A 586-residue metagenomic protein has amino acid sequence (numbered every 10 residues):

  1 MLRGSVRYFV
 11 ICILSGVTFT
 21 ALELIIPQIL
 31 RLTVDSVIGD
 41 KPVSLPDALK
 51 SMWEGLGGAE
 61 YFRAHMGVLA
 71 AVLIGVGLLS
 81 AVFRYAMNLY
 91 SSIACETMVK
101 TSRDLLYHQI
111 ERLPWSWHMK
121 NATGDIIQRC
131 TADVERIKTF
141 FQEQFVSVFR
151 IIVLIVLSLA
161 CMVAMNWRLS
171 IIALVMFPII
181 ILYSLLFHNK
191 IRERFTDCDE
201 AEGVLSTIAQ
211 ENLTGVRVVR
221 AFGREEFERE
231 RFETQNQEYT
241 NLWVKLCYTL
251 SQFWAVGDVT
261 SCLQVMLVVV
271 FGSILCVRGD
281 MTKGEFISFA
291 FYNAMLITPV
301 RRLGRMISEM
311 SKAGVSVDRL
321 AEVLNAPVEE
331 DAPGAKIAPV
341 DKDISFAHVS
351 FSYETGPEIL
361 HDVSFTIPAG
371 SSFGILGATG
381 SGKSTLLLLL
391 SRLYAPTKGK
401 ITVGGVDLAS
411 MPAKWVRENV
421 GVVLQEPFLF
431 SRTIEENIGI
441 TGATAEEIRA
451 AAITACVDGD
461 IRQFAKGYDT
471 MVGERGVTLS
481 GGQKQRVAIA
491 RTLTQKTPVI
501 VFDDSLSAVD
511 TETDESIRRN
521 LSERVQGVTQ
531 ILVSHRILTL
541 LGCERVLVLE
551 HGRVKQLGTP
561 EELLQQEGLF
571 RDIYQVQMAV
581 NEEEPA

Functional and structural regions predicted by a protein language model:
R3-V6, R112-S116, A132-F141, F145 (+8 more regions): An intracellular "coupling" helix at the cytosolic face of ABC transporter transmembrane type-1 domains
G4, Y8-A21, E143-D197, V270-M281 (+1 more regions): Transmembrane helices of ABC transporter permease
F9-F83, V163-R168, G279-K283: Transmembrane helix-loop-helix hairpins at lipid-water interfaces of multipass membrane proteins, especially the type-1
L14, A71, F83, M87 (+4 more regions): Hydrophobic alpha-helical transmembrane segments of ABC transporter permease domains
L49-M52, P327-P339: Pre-NBD coupling/linker segments of ABC/ABC-like ATPases
C161-V175, S184, K245-R319, V323-L324: Helix-loop-helix
A338-A586: ABC-type nucleotide-binding domain
